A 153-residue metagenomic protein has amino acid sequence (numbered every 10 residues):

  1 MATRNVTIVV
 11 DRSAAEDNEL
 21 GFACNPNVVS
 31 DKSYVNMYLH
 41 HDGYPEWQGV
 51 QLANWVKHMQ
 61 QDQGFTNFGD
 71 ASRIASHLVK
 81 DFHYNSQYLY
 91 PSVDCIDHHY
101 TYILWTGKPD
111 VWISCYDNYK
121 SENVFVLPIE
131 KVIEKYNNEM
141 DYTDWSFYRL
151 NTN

Functional and structural regions predicted by a protein language model:
M1-V6, D42-E46: His-enriched metal-coordination microenvironments in redox/metal-binding proteins
T3, Y34, H98: Residues that flank catalytic or metal-binding motifs in active/ligand-binding sites
R4-D11, A23-P26, Y102: Short beta-strand scaffold segments in enzyme catalytic cores
D11-S13, D42: Short, flexible loop/turn elements at secondary-structure junctions
A15, Y34, P109-I113: Hydrophobic residues embedded in beta-strands of well-ordered beta-sheets
E19-W47: Short, solvent-exposed aromatic-acidic interface loops
A53-N153: Low-complexity intrinsically disordered segments
